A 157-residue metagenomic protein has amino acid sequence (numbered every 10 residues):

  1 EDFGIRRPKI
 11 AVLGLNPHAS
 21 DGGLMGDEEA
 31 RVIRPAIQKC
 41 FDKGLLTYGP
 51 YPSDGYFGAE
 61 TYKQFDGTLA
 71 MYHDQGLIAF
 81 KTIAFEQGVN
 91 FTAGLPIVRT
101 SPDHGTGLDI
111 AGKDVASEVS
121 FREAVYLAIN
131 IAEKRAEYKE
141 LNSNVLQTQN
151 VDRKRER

Functional and structural regions predicted by a protein language model:
E1-P50: Glycine-rich phosphate/diphosphate-binding loop of Rossmann-like nucleotide-binding domains
A36-R153: Glycine-rich phosphate/nucleotide-binding loop
E156-R157: Long, low-complexity intrinsically disordered regulatory regions
